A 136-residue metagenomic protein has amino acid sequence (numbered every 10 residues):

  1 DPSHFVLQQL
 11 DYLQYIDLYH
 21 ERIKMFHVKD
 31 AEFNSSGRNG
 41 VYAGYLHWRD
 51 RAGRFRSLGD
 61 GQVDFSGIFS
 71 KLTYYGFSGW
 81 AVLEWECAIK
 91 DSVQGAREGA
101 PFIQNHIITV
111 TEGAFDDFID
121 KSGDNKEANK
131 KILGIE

Functional and structural regions predicted by a protein language model:
D1: Active-site glycine-centered loops adjacent to acidic/histidine catalytic or metal-binding residues that shape
H4-E136: Histidine-acidic metal/acid-base catalytic patches
